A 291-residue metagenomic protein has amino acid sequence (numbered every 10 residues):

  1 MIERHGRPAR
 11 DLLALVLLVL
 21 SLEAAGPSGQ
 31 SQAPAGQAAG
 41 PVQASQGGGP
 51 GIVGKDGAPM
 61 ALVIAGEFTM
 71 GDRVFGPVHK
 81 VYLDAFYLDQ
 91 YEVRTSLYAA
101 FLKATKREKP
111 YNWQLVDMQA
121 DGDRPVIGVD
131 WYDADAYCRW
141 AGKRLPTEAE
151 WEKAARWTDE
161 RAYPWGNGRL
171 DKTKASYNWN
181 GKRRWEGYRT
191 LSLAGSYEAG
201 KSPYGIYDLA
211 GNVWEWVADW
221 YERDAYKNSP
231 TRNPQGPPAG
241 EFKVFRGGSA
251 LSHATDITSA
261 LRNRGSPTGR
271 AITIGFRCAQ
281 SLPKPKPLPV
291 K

Functional and structural regions predicted by a protein language model:
M1-R7: N-terminal secretory signal peptides that target proteins for export/translocation
A14-E23: Bacterial N-terminal signal peptides
A24-A38: Signal peptide processing junction and immediate N-terminal pro/mature segment of secreted/exported proteins
G36-K55: N-terminal low-complexity, Pro/Thr/Ser-rich intrinsically disordered segments that act as propeptides or flexible
G47-P50, F75-P77, R262-P267: Short, P/G- and charge-enriched loop/turn segments at secondary-structure junctions
G51-P110, V129-Y132, A210-G211, L282: A short glycine-rich, aromatic-capped structural motif
V63, T69, E108-P110, Q114-L261 (+2 more regions): Functional-site microenvironments in short loops/helix caps that host divalent-cation chemistry
A271-K286: Short, structured beta-strand segments at or near domain termini in extracellular proteins/domains
